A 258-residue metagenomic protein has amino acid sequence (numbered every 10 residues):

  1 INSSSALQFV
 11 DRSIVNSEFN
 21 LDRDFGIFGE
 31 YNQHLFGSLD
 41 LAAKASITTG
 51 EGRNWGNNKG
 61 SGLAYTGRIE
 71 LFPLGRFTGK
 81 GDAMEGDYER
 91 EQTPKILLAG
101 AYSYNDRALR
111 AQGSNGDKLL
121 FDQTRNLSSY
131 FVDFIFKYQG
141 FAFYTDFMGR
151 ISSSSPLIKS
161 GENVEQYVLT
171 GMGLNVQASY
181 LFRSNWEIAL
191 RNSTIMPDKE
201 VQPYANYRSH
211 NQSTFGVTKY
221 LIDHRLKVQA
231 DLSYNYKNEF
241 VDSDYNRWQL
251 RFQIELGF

Functional and structural regions predicted by a protein language model:
I1-E70, F77-E89, R110-K118, W248-E255: Surface-exposed coil loops of outer-membrane beta-barrel proteins
R12-V15, E51-W55, D117-L120, S160-E165 (+2 more regions): Extracellular loop and loop/strand-boundary signature of outer-membrane beta-barrel proteins
L21-F25, S61-Y65, P94, N126-Y130 (+3 more regions): Residues that define the transmembrane beta-barrel architecture of outer-membrane proteins
I27-Y31, G67-L71, V132-F136, V176-Y180 (+2 more regions): Residues on the lipid-exposed face of transmembrane beta-strands in outer-membrane beta-barrel proteins
G37-A43, L63-Y65, Q92-I96, S128-Y130 (+5 more regions): Outer-envelope beta-barrel architecture signal
G60, E70-D198: Detector for outer-membrane/organellar transmembrane beta-barrel domains, recognizing the amphipathic beta-strand
A111, G173, S179-Q229, S233: Outer membrane beta-barrel transmembrane domains
L221, R225-F252, G257: Predominantly the C-terminal beta-signal and adjacent terminal strand-loop region of outer-membrane beta-barrel
